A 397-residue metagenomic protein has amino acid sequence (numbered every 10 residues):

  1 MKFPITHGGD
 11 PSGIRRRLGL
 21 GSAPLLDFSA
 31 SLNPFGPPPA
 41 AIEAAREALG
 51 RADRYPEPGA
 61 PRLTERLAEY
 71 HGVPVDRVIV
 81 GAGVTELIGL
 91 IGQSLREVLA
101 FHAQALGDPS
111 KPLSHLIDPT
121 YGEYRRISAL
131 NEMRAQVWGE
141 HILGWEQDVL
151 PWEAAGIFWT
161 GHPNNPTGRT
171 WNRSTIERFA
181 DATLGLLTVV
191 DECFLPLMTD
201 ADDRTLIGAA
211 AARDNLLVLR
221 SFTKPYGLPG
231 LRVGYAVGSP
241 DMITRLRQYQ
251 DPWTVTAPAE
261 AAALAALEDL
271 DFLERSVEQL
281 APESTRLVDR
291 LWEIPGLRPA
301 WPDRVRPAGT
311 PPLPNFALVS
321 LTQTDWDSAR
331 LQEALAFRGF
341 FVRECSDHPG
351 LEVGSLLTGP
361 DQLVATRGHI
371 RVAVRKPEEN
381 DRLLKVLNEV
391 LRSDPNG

Functional and structural regions predicted by a protein language model:
M1-R54: N-terminal "arm"/small-domain region of PLP-dependent enzymes with the aminotransferase-like
P38, G59, N215-E293, G309: PLP-dependent aminotransferase class I/II
P39, T324-A334, E379-L383: Short, conserved charged micro-motifs
D53-P56, A60-L113, N131: Phosphate-binding glycine-rich loop
S94-G161: PLP-dependent aminotransferase-like
Q136, E140-D200, D394: Active-site phosphate-binding strand-loop segment of PLP-dependent enzymes
S174, F337, P349-G397: PLP-dependent enzyme catalytic core of the Aspartate aminotransferase-like
L280-V288, L297-L321, A365: Conserved glycine-rich beta-strand-loop-beta hairpin in the small C-terminal domain of fold type I
